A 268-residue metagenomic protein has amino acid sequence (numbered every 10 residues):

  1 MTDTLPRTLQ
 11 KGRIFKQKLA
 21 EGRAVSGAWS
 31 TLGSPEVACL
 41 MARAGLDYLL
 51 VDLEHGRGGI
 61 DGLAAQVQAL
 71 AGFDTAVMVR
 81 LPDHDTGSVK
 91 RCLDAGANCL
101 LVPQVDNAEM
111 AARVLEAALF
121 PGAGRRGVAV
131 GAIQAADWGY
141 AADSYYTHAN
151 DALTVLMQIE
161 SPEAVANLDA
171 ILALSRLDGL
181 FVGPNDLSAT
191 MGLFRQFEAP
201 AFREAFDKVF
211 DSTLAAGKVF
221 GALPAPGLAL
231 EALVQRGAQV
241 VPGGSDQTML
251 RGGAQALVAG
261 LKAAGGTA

Functional and structural regions predicted by a protein language model:
M1-G27, Y140-D151, D207-K208, L214-A215: N-terminal amphipathic alpha-helix/helix-capping segment at the start of soluble metabolic enzymes
L19-P35, M78-P82, L153-A166, V219-P224: Active-site mouth loops of central-metabolism enzymes
A28, M41, D52, L100 (+4 more regions): Conserved, mostly hydrophobic/aromatic
S30-A44, D83-R91, P162-L174, A225-E231: Short, acidic/polar
V37-A65, V182-P200: Glycine-rich, proline-tolerant flexible connector loops at the mouths of alpha/beta enzymes
I60-D94, E116-G124, T147-N150, E198-G221 (+1 more regions): Alpha-helix-loop-beta-strand connector modules within alpha/beta enzyme cores
G87, N98-S175, A189: Conserved anion-binding
C99-R113, L180-M191, A238-L257: Glycine-rich phosphate-binding active-site loops on the catalytic face of alpha/beta enzymes
